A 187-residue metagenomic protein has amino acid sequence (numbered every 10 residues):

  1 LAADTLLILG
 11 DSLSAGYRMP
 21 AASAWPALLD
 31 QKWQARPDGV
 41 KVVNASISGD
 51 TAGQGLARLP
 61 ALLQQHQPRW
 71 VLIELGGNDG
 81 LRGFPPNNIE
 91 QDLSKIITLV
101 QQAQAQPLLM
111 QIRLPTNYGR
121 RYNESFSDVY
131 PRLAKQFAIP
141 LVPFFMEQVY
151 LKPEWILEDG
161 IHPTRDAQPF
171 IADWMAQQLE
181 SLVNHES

Functional and structural regions predicted by a protein language model:
L1-S48, R58-Q67: Serine-esterase "nucleophile elbow" of acetyl-processing enzymes
A15, T51, T116: Flexible, glycine-rich phosphate/dinucleotide-binding loops and adjacent beta-alpha linkers at cofactor/substrate
R18, V43-A52, G80-F84, D159-G160: Acidic/histidine-rich helix-loop elements that form or flank divalent-metal/phosphate-binding sites at the catalytic
A22-S23, T51-A52, P140-L141: A short linear-motif detector with a strong N-terminal bias
D38, L56-S187: Alpha-helical cap/lid subdomain in secreted, periplasmic, or secretory-pathway luminal O-acyl-processing enzymes
